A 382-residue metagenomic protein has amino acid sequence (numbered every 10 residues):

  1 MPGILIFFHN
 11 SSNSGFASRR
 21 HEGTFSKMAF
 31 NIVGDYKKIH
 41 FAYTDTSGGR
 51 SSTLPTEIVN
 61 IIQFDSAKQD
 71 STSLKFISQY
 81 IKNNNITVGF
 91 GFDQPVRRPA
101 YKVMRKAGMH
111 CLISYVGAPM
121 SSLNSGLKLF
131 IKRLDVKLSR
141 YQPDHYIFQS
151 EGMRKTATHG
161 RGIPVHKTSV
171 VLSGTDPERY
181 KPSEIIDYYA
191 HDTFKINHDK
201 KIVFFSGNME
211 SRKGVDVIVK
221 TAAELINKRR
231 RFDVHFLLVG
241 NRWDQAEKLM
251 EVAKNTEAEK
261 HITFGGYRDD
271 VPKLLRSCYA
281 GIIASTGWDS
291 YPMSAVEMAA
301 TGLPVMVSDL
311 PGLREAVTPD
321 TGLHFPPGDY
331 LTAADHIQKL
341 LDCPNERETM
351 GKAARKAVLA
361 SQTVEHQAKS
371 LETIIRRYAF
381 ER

Functional and structural regions predicted by a protein language model:
L5-F7, N197-K213, V219-A222: Conserved donor-binding/catalytic core segment of Leloir-type glycosyltransferases
F41-G48, T175, S206, V234-K248: Glycosyltransferase donor-sugar binding loop
A42-Y43, P304-V307: Short hydrophobic beta-strand element within catalytic cores of glycosyltransferases and related nucleotide-activated
G48-S51, Y141-S169, T175-Y180: A short, active-site helix/loop in glycosyltransferases that binds the activated sugar's phosphate group
G91-R97, V116: Short His-centered aromatic/hydrophobic patch
K248-R268: Nucleotide-activated donor-binding/catalytic signature segment of Leloir-type glycosyltransferases, i.e., the conserved
R276-S290, L303: Acidic donor-binding loop of glycosyltransferase active sites
P319-Y330, K339-N345: Conserved acidic donor-binding segment of nucleotide-sugar-dependent glycosyltransferases
